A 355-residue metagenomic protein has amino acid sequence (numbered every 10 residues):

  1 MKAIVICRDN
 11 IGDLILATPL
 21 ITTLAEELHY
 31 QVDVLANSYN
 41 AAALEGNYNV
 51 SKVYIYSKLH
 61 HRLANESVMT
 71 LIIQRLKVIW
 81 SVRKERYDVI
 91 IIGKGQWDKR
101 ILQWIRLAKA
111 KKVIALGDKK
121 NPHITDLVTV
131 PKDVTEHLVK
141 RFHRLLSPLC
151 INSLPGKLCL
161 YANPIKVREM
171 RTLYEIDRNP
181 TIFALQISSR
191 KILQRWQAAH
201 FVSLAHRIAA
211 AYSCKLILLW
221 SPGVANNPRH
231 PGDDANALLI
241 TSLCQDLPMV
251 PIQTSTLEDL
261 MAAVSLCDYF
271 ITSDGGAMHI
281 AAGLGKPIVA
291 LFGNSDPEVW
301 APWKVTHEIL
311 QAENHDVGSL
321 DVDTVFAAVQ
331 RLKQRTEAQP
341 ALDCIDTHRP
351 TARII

Functional and structural regions predicted by a protein language model:
M1-I355: Catalytic machinery of carbohydrate-active enzymes, primarily nucleotide-sugar-dependent glycosyltransferases
